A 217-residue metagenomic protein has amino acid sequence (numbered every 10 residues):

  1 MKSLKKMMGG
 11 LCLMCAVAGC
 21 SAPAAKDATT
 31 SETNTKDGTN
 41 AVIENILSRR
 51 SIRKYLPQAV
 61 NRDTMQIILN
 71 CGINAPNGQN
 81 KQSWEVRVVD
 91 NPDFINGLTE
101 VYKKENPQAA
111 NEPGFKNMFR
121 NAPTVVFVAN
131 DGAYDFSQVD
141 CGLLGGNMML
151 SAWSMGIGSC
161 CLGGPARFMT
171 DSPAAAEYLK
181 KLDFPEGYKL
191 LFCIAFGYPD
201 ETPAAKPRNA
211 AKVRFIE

Functional and structural regions predicted by a protein language model:
K2, M7-C15, G19-E217: Acidic, surface-exposed loops and disordered segments
